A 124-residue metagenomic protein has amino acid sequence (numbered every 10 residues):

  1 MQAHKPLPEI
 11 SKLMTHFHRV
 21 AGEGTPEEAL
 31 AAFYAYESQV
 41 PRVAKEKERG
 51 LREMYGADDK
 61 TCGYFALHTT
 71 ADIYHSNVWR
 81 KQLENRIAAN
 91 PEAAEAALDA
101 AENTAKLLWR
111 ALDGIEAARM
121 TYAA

Functional and structural regions predicted by a protein language model:
M1-A124: Non-heme di-metal
